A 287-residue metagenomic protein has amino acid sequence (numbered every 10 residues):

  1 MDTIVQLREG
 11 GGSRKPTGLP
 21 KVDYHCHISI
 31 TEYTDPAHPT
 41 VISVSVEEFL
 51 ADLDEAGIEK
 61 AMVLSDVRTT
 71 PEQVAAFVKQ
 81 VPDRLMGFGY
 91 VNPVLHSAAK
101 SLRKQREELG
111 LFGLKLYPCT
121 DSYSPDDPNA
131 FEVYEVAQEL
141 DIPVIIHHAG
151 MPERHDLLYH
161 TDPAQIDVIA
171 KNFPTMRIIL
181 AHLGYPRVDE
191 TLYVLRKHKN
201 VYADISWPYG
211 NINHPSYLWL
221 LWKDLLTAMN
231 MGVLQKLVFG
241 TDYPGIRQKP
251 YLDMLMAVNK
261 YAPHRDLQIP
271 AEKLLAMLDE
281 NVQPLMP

Functional and structural regions predicted by a protein language model:
M1-P20, Y24, A37, I42-K60 (+2 more regions): Mid-to-C-terminal alpha-helical segments outside catalytic/metal-binding sites
R14-P16, L50-E55, T69-R84, K100-G110 (+4 more regions): Acidic (Asp/Glu)-rich catalytic clusters
P20-T31, H147, H182: Histidine-centered divalent metal-coordination motifs
H27-V44, M151, N213: Acidic/histidine-rich helix-loop elements that form or flank divalent-metal/phosphate-binding sites at the catalytic
P39-I42, V46-R68, L85-Y90, F112-G113 (+1 more regions): Divalent metal-dependent hydrolysis catalytic cores, especially in the metallo-beta-lactamase
V41-D52, L95-R106, V188: Short, acidic/polar
K60, R68-T161: Active-site gating/metal-coordination segments in enzymes
F112-G113, D126-V238: Catalytic pocket-lining loop regions of alpha/beta-barrel enzymes, especially the amidohydrolase/enolase/GH5 lineages
